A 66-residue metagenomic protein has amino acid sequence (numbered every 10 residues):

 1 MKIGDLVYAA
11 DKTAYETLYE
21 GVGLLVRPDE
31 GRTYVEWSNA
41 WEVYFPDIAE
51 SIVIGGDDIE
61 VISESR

Functional and structural regions predicted by a protein language model:
K2-S65: Basic/aromatic-rich interaction segments and small domains that mediate binding to polyanionic partners
